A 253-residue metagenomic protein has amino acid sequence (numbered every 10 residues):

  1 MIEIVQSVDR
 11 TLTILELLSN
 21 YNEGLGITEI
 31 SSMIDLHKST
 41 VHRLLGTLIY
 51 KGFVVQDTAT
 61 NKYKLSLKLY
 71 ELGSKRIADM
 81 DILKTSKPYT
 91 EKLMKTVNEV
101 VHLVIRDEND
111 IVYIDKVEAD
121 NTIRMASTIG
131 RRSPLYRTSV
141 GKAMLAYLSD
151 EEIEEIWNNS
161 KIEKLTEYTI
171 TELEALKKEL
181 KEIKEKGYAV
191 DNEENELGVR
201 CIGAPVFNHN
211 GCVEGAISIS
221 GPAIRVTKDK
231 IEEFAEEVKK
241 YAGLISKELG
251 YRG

Functional and structural regions predicted by a protein language model:
M1-A78, L83-K84: N-terminal helix-turn-helix
I4-V8, I27, K62, S66 (+9 more regions): Short, structured helix-loop boundary elements
S19, G141, L145, S149 (+2 more regions): Short amphipathic alpha-helical signal-transduction/dimerization elements
M33, T85-T96, K186, L244 (+1 more regions): Amphipathic alpha-helical regulatory segments at dimerization interfaces that relay allosteric signals between sensory
V54-Q56, L103-V104, V206: A structural signal for short hydrophobic beta-strand segments in well-ordered beta-sheet cores
S74-T122, Y147-D150, L176: All-alpha effector-binding/dimerization core of bacterial HTH-type transcriptional repressors
M125-E194: Short, solvent-exposed recognition segments
Y168-Y241: Extended hydrophobic
